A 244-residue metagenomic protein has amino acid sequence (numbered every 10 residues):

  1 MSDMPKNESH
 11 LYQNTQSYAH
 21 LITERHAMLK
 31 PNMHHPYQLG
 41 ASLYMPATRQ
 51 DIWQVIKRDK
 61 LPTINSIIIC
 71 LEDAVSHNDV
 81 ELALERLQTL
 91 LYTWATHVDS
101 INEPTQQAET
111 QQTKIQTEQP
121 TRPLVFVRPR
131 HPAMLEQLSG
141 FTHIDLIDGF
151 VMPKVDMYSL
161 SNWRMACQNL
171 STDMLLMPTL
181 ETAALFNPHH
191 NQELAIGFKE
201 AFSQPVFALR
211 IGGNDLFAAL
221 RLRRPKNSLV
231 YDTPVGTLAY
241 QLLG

Functional and structural regions predicted by a protein language model:
S2-G244: Expand to "…catalyze enediolate/carbanion chemistry for C-C bond making/breaking, isomerization, decarboxylation
